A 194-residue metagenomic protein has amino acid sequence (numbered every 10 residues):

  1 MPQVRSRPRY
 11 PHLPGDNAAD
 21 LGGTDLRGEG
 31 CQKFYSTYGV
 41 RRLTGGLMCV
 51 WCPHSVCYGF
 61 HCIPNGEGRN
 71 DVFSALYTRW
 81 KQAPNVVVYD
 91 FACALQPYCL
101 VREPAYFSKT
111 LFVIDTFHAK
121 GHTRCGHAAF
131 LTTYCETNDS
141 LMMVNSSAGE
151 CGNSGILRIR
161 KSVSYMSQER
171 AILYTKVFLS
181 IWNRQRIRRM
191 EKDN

Functional and structural regions predicted by a protein language model:
M1-N194: Catalytic-core elements of nucleic-acid end-processing and repair enzymes
